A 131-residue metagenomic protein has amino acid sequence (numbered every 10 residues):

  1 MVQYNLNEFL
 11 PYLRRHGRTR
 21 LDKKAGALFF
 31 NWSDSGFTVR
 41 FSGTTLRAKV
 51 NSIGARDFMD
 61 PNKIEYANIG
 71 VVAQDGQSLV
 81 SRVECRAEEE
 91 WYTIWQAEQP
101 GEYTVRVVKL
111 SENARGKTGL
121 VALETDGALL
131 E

Functional and structural regions predicted by a protein language model:
M1-E131: N-terminal secretory targeting modules
